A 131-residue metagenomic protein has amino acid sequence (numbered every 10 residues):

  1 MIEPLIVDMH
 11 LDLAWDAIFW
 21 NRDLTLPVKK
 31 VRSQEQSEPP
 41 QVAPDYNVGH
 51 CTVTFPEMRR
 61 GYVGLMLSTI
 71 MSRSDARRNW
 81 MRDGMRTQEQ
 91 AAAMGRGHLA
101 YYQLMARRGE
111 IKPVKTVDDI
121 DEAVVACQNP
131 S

Functional and structural regions predicted by a protein language model:
M1-S131: N-terminal hydrophobic targeting/anchoring segments and the immediately downstream early-domain regions of hydrolases
